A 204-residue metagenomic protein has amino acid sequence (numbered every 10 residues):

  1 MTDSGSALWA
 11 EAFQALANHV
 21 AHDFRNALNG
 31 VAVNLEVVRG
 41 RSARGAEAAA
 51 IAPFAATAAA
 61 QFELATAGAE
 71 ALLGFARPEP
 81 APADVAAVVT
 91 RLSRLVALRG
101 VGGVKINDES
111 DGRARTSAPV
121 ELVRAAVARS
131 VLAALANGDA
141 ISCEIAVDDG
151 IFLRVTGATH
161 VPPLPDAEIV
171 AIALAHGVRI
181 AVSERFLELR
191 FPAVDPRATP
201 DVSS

Functional and structural regions predicted by a protein language model:
M1-A12, V194-P200, S204: Conserved signal-transmission helix
T2-G5, W9-L16, F24-L64, R115 (+1 more regions): Histidine phosphotransfer helical core of two-component systems
E11-V33, P119-C143, P165-H176: Conserved ATP-binding N-box helix of the HATPase_c
E36, R41-G45, P53-F54, G68-A83 (+2 more regions): Flexible helix-coil linker/loop segments in the cytosolic histidine kinase module, especially at subdomain junctions
I51-G103: Conserved DHp (HisKA) dimerization/phosphotransfer helix of two-component histidine kinases, i.e., the long coiled-coil
K105-R115, D148: Conserved catalytic submotifs in the C-terminal HATPase_c
D148-A173, P200: Glycine-rich/acidic phosphate-handling loop/turn and adjacent ATP-lid/helix of nucleotide-binding kinase/ATPase domains
H176-L189: Glycine-rich ATP-binding loops of the HATPase_c
